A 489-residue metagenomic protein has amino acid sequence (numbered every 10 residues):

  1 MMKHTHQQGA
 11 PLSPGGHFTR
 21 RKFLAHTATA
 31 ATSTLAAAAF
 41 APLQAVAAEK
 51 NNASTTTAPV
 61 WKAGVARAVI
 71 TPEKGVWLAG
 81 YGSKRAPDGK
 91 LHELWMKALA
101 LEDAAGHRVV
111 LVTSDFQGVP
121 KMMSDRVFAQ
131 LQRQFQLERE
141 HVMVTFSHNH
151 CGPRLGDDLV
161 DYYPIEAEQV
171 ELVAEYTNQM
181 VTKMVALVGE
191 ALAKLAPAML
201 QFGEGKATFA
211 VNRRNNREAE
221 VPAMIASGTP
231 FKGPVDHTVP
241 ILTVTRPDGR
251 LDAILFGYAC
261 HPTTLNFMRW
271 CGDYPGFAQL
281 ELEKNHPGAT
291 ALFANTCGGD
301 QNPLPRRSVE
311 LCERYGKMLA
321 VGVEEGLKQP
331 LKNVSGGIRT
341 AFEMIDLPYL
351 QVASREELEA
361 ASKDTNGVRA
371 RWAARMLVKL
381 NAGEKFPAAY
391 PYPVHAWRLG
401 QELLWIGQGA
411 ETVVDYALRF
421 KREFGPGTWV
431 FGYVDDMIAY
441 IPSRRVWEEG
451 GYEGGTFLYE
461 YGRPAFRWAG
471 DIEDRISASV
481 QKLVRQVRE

Functional and structural regions predicted by a protein language model:
M1-F18, K22, A31-A37: N-terminal secretory signal peptides
A28: Short, locally clustered residues in the helix-turn-helix/winged-helix DNA-binding domain
A45-A48: Boundary at the C-terminal end of the N-terminal hydrophobic targeting segment
N51-T145, N149-T290, T296-G298, R307-R314 (+2 more regions): Conserved beta-alpha junction segments in alpha/beta enzyme cores
N302-P303: A short acidic, helix-capping loop that chelates divalent metal ions and anchors anionic groups
